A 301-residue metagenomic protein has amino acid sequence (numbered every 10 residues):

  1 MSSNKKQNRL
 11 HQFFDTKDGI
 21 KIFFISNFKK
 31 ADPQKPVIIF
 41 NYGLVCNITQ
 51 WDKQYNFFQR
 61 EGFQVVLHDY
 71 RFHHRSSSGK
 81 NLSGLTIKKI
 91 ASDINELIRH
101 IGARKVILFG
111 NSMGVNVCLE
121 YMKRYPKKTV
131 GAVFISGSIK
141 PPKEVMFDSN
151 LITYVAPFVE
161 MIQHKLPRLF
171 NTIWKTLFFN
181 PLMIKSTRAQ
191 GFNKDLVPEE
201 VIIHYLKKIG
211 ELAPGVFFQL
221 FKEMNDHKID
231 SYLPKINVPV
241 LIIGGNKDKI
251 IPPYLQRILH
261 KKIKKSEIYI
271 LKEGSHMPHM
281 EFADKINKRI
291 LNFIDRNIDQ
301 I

Functional and structural regions predicted by a protein language model:
F23-S78: Conserved HGGG/HGGXW glycine-rich cap/lid loop of the alpha/beta-hydrolase fold
L67-M113, K288: Active-site loop/oxyanion-hole signature of alpha/beta-hydrolase fold enzymes
R104-F147: Conserved hydrolase catalytic core segment
A132-T172: Flexible "cap/lid" loop of the alpha/beta hydrolase fold
K143, N171-P234: Conserved alpha/beta-hydrolase catalytic His-Asp/Glu region
I236, I242-G244, D248: Short beta-strand/loop motif that positions the catalytic acidic residue of the alpha/beta-hydrolase fold
V238, P252-L259: Short alpha-helix in the alpha/beta-hydrolase fold that links the catalytic acid
G274-N287: Catalytic histidine-centered segment of alpha/beta-hydrolase-like enzymes
